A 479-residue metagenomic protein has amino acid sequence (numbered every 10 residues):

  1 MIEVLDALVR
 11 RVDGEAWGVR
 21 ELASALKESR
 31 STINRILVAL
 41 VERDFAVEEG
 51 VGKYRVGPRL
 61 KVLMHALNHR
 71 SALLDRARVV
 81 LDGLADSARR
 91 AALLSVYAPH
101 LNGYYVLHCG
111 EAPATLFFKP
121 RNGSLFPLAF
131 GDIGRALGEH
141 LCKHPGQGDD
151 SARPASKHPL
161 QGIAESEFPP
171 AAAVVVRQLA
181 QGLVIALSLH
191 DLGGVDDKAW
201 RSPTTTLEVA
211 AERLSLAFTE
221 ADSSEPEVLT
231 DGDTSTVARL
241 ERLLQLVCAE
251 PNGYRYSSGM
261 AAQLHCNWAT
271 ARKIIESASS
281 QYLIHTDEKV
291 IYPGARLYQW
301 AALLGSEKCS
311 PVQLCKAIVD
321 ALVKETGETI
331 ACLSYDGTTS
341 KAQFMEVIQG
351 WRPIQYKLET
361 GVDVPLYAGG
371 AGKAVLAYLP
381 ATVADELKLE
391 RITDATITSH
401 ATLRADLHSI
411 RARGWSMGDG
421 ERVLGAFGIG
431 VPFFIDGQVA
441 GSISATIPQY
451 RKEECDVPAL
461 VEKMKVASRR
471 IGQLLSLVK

Functional and structural regions predicted by a protein language model:
M1-H65, V228-S306, R469-L477: N-terminal helix-turn-helix
D44, V106-H108, I185, F344-E346 (+1 more regions): A structural microfeature
K61-G146, S306-K388: Amphipathic alpha-helical effector-binding/dimerization core of metabolite-sensing transcriptional regulators
L73-L84, R135-V175, L314-L322, K388-G430 (+1 more regions): Short, basic/aromatic recognition patches
L93, A173-V175, L283, A331 (+2 more regions): Short hydrophobic/aromatic beta-strand element in the GNAT-like acyltransferase core that lines or flanks the acyl-donor
Q147-R153, V184-A238, Q245, R413 (+1 more regions): Juxtadomain coupling helices with adjacent low-complexity linkers
V174-A180, F433-I435: Sensor-regulatory modules in signal-transduction proteins
E328, M345-R352, E359-V362, G369-A371 (+4 more regions): Non-catalytic C-terminal interaction regions
